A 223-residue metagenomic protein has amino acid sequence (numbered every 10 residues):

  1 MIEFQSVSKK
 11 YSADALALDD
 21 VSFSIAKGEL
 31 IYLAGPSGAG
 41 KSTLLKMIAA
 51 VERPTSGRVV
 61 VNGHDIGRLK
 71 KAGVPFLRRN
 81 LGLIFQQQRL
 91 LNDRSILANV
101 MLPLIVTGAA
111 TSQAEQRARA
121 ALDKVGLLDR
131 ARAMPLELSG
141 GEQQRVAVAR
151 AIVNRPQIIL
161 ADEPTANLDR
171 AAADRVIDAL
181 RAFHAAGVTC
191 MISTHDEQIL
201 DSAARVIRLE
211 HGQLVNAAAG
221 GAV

Functional and structural regions predicted by a protein language model:
A49: Helix-to-loop junction immediately C-terminal to a conserved catalytic motif
G57-D65: Conserved ABC transporter NBD signature motif
I66-G82, G108-T111, A185: ABC ATPase NBD coupling module
M134-L138, E142-Q144: Conserved ABC ATPase signature
V153-Q157: A short, proline-enriched helix->beta-strand linker immediately N-terminal to the Walker B motif in ABC-type P-loop
I159-D162: Catalytic Walker B motif of ABC-type/P-loop ATPase nucleotide-binding domains
R170-A172: Helix N-cap at the start of a conserved alpha-helix in ABC-type nucleotide-binding domains
